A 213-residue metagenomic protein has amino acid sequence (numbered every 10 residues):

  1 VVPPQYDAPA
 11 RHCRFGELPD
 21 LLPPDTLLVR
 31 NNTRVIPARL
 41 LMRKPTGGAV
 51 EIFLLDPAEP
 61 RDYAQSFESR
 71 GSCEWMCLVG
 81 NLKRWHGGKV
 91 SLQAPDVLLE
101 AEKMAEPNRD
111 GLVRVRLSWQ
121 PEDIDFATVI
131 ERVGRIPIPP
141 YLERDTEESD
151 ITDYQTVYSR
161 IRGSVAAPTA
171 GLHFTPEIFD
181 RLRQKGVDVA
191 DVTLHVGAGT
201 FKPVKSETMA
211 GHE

Functional and structural regions predicted by a protein language model:
V1-E213: A cross-family signal for N-terminal binding/gating loops and helix N-caps that shape access to the active site
